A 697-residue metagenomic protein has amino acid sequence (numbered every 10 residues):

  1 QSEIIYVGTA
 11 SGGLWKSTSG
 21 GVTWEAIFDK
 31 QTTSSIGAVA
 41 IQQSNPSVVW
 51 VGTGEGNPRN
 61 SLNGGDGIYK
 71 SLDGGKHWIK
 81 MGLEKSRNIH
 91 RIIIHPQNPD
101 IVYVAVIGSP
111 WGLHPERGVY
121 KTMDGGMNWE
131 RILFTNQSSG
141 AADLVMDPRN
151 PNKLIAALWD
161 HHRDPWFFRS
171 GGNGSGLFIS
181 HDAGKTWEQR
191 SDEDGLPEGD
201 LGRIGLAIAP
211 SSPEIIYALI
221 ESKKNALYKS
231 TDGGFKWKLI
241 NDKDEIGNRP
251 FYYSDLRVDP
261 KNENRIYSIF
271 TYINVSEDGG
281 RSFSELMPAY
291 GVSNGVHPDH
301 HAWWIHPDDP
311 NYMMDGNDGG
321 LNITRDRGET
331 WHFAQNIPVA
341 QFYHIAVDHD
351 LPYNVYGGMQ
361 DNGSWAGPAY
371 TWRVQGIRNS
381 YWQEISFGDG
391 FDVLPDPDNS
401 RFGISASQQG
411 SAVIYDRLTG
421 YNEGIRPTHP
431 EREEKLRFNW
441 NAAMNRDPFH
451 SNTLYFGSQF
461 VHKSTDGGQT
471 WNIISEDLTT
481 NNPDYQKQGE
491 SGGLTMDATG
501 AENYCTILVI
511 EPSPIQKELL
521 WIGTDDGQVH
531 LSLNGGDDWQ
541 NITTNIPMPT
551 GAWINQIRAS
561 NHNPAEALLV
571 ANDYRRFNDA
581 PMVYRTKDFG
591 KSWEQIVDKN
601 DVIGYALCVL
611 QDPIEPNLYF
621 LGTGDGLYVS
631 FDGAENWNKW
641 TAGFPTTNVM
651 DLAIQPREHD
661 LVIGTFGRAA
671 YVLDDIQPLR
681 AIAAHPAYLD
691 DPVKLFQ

Functional and structural regions predicted by a protein language model:
Q1-Q697: Beta-propeller blade termini and top-face loops
